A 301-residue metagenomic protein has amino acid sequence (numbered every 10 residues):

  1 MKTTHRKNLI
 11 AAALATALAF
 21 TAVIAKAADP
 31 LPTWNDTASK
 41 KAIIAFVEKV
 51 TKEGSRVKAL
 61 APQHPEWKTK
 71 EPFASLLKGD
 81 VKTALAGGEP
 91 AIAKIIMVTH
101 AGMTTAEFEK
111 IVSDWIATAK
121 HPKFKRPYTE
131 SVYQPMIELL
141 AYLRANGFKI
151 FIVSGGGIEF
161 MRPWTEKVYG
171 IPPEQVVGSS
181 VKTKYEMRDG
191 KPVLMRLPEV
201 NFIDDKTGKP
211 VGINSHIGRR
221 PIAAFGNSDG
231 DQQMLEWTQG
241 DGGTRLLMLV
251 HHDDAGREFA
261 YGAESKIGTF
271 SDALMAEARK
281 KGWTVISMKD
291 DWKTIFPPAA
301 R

Functional and structural regions predicted by a protein language model:
M1-K2, T21: Coiled-coil-like amphipathic alpha-helices with heptad-repeat character
K2-A13: Bacterial N-terminal signal peptides that target proteins for export
A11-T21: Bacterial N-terminal signal peptides
K26-I44, H64, A86-G87, K94-R301: C-terminal cap/substrate-recognition subdomain and adjoining C-terminal extension of metal-dependent phosphatase-like
A27, V47-R56: Short, intrinsically disordered, charge-balanced linker/junction segments flanking boundaries in proteins
S55, A59, I152-V153: Short hydrophobic beta-strand that contains or immediately precedes a catalytic carboxylate
V57-P90: Conserved phosphoryl-transfer catalytic core
